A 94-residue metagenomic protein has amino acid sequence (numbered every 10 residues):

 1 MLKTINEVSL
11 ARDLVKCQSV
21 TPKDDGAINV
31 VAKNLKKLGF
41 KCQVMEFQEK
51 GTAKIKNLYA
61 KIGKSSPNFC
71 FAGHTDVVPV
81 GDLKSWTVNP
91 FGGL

Functional and structural regions predicted by a protein language model:
M1, A32, E46-F47, P79-G81: Intrinsically disordered, low-complexity segments enriched in polar/charged residues with Gly/Pro, especially when
M1-D24, K36-G39, G81, S85: N-terminal hydrophobic or amphipathic helices/low-complexity stretches enriched in small/hydrophobic/Pro/Gly
C17, K56, A72: Short glycine-rich loop/turn motifs that provide flexible caps or phosphate-binding loops at active sites
V20-P67, F91-G92: A non-catalytic alpha/beta surface segment that caps or lines the substrate-entry region of metallo-dependent hydrolase
N68-L94: Active-site metal-coordination/substrate-binding segment of hydrolases, especially metallo-dependent peptidases
